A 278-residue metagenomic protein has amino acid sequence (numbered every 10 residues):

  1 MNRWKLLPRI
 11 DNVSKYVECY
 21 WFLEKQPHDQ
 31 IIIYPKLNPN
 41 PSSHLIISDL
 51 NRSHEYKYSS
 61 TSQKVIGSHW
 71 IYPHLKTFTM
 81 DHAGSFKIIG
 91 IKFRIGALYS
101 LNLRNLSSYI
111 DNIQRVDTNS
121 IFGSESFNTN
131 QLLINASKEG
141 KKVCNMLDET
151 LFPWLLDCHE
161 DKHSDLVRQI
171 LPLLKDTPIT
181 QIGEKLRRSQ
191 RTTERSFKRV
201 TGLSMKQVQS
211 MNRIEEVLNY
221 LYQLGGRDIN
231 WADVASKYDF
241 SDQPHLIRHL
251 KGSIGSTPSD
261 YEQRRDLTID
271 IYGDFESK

Functional and structural regions predicted by a protein language model:
M1-V167, L171-T180, L186-Q190, L203-S204 (+4 more regions): Alpha-helical bundle regulatory/interaction domains
L166-Q169, S196, H249: Short, hydrophobic/aromatic alpha-helical segments in well-folded domains
F197, Q209, L250, E262: DNA major-groove recognition helix of helix-turn-helix
V200-L203, H249-S259: A secondary-structure capping/hinge motif
